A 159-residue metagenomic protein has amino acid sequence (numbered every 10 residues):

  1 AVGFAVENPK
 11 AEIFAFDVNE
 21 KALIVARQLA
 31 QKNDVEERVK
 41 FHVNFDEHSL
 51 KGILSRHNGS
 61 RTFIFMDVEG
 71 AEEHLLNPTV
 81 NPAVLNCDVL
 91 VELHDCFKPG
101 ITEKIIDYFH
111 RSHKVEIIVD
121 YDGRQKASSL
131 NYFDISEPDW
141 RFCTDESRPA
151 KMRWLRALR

Functional and structural regions predicted by a protein language model:
A1-K10: Conserved SAM-binding loop of SAM-dependent methyltransferases across substrates and taxa, primarily the Class I
V6-E7, Q31-D34, S55, V80-V84: Short, surface-exposed basic-aromatic patches at helix termini and helix-loop junctions that form
P9, V35, L85, R111-K114: Proline-centered flexible-loop/turn and helix-kink motifs
E12, R38, D88: Residues at the starts of beta-strands that form the adenosine-phosphate
F14-F16, H42, L90, E116: Hydrophobic/aromatic beta-strand patches that form the interior of the parallel beta-sheet core in alpha/beta enzyme
F16-E73: S-adenosyl-L-methionine
T62, H74-I105: A short alpha/beta connector and helix-capping loop motif
C96-R159: Rossmann-like AdoMet/SAM-dependent catalytic core
